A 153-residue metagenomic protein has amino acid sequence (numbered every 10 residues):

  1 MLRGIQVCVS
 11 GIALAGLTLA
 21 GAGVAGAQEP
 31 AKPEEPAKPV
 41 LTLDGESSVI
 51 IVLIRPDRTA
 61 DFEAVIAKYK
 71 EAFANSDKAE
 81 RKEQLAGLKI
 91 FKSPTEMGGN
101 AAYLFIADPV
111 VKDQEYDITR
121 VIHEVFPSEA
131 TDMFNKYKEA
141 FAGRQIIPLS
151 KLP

Functional and structural regions predicted by a protein language model:
M1-A20: Bacterial N-terminal signal peptides that target proteins for export
A20-P30: Signal peptide processing junction and immediate N-terminal pro/mature segment of secreted/exported proteins
Q28-E34, Y69-G87, N100, A107-P153: An amphipathic, aromatic/His-enriched active-site/gating alpha helix that lines ligand/cofactor pockets
P30-D44: N-terminal low-complexity, Pro/Thr/Ser-rich intrinsically disordered segments that act as propeptides or flexible
L41-D44, K82-Q84, T95-N100: Extracellular/periplasmic catalytic domains that process cell-envelope and extracellular macromolecules
L43-P56: Acidic/histidine-rich, surface-exposed loop or edge segments in extracytoplasmic proteins
A60, A64-A67, E71: Solvent-exposed, polar/charged alpha-helical surfaces in well-ordered, non-transmembrane soluble domains, broadly
I90-S93: N-terminal secretory/targeting leader peptides
